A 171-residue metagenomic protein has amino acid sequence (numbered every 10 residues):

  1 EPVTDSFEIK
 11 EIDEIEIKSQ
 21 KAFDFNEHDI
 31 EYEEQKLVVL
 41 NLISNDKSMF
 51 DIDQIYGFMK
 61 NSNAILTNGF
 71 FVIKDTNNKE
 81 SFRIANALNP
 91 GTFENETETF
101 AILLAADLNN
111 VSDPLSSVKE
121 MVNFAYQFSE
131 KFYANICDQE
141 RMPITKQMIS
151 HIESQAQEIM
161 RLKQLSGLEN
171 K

Functional and structural regions predicted by a protein language model:
E1-E34, F132-M142, Q147-K171: Charge-rich interaction surfaces and accessory domains that mediate macromolecular binding and assembly
A22-Y133: Structured extramembrane domains adjacent to transmembrane segments
